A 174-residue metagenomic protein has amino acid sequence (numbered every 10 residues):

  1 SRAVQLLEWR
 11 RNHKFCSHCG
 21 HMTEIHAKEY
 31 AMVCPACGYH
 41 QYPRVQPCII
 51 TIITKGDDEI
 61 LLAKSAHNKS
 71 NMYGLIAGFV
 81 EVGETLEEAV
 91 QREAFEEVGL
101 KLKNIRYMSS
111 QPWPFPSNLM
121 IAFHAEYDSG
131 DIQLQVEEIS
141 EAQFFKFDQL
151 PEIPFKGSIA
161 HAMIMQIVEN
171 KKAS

Functional and structural regions predicted by a protein language model:
S1-H13, E24-H26, K69-Y73, V136-S174: Nudix hydrolase/Nudix homology domain
R2-T54: Cys/His-rich short segments
K28, V45-Q46, G74, S117-N118 (+1 more regions): Short glycine/proline-enriched turns and hinge-like loops at secondary-structure junctions
M32-G74, F79, K101-L102, A125: N-terminal strand-loop-strand
I49, L119-I121, S140: Change "...and in nucleic-acid phosphodiester-cleaving endonucleases..." to "...and in nucleic-acid processing enzymes
G74-S109, F123, D131: The catalytic Nudix box helix
G78, Q111-W113, L150: Short, contiguous acidic/charged loop-to-helix segments that flank catalytic cores in large enzymes
Q111-L134: Active-site-adjacent beta-strand/loop module that shapes the phosphate/pyrophosphate-binding cleft
